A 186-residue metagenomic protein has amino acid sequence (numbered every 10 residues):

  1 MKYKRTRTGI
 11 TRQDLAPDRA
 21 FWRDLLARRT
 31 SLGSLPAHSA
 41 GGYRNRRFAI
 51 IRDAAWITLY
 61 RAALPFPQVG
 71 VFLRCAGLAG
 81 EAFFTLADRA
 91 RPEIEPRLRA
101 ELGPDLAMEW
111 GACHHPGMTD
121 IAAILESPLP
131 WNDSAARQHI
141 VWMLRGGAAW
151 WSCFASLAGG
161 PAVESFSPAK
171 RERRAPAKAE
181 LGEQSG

Functional and structural regions predicted by a protein language model:
M1, T58-Q68, A123-L144, L181: Short, Lys/Arg-enriched charge-dense amphipathic segments
M1-R12, P161-G186: Defense-system signaling and execution modules centered on TIR/cGAS-STING-like, death/scaffold domains and their
K4-L125: Polyanion-binding interface signature
R89, E95, E126-K170: Ampiphathic alpha-helical segments that act as solvent-exposed interaction surfaces
E101-D105, S152-L157, R174: Short C-terminal domain-edge/linker segments immediately following a structured domain
